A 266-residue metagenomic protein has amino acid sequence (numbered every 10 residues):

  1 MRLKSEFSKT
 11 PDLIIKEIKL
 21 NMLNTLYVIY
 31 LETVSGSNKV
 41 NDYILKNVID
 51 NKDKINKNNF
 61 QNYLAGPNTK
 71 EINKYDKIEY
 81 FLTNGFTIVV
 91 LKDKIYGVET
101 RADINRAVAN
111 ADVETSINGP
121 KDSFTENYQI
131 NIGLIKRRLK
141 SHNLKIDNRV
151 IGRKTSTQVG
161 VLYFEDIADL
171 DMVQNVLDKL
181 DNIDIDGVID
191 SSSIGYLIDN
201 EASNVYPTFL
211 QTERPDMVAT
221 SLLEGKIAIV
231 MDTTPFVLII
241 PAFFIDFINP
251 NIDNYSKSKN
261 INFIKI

Functional and structural regions predicted by a protein language model:
M1-I266: Membrane-embedded alpha-helical signal segments
